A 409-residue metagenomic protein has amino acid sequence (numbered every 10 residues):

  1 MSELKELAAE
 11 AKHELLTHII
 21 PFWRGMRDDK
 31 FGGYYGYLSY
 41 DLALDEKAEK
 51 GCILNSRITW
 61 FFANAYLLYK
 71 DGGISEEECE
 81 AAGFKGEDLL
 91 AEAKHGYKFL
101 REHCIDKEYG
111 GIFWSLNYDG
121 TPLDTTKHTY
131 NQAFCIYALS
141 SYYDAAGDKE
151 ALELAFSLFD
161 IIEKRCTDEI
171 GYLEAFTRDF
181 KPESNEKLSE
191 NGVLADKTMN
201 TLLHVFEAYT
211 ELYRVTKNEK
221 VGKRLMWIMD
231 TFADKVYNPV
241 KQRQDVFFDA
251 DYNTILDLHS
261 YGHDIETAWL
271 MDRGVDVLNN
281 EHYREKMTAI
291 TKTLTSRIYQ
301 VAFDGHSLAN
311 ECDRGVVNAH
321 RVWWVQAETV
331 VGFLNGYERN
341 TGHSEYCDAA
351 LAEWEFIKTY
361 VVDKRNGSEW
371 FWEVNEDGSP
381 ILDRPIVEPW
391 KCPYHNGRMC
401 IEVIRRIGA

Functional and structural regions predicted by a protein language model:
M1-A409: Glycan-recognition and catalytic cores of secretory/periplasmic carbohydrate-active enzymes
